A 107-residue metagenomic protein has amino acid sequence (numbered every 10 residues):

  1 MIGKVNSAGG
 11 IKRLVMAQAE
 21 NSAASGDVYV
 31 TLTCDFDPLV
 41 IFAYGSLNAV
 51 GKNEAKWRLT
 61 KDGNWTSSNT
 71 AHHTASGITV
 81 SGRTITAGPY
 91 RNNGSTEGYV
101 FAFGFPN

Functional and structural regions predicted by a protein language model:
M1-Q18, F103-N107: Enriched but not universal
G10-A24, T70-I85: Short, flexible domain-boundary/linker segments around small modular repeats
A17-F36, L47-N53, Y90-N93: Surface-exposed ligand/attachment interfaces on beta-rich extracellular proteins
S22, S46, D62, F105-N107: Generic structural motif
T31-G45, A102-P106: Proline/glycine-anchored alpha-helix kink/cap motifs
L39-V40, N53-A55, T96-G98: Short beta-strand/loop motifs in extracellular/secreted proteins, especially within beta-sandwich accessory domains
S46-G77: Terminal beta-strand-rich extracellular "head" domains that mediate receptor/glycan or other ligand binding
A71-N107: Extracellular jelly-roll beta-sandwich "head" domains, especially the C-terminal globular C1q domain
